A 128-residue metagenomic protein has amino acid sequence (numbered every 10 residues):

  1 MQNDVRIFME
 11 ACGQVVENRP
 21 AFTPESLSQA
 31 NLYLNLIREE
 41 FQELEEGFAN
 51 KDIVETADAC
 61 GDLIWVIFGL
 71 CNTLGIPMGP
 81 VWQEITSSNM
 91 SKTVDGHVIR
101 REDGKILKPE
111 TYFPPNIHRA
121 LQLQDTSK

Functional and structural regions predicted by a protein language model:
M1-C60, I64-K128: Flexible "arm" and connector segments at domain edges
